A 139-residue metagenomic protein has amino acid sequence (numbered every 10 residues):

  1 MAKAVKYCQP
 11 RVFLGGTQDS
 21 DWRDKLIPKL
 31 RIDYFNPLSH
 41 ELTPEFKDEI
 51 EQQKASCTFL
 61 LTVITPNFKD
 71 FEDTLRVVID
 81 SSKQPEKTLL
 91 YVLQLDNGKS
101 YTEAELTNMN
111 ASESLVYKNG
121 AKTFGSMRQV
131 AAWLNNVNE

Functional and structural regions predicted by a protein language model:
M1-E139: Conserved catalytic or regulatory cores that recognize and/or transform ribose-phosphate-containing ligands
